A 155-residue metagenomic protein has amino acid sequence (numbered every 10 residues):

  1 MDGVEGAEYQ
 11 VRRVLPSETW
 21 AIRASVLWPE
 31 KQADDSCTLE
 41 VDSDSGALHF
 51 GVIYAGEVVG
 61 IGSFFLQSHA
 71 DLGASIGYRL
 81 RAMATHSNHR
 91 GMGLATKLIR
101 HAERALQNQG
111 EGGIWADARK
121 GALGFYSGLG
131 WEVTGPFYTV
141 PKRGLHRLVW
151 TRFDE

Functional and structural regions predicted by a protein language model:
D2-V59: Short amphipathic alpha-helix that is part of the acyltransferase structural core
R23, Y126, W131: Conserved active-site tyrosine of GNAT-family acetyltransferases
G51, E57-S68, R79-A84: Conserved beta-strand in the GNAT
Q67-L80, R90, P141-H146: A conserved beta-turn-beta hairpin within the catalytic core of GNAT-like acetyltransferases that forms part
T85, G91-R104: Conserved acetyl-CoA-binding loop-helix of GNAT-fold acetyltransferases
L98, A122-F125: Conserved short alpha-helix immediately C-terminal to the canonical SAM/SAH-binding motif I of Rossmann-like
I99, L106-R119: Conserved GNAT acetyl-CoA-binding A-motif
W115-D117, E132-L148: Conserved catalytic-core motifs of GNAT/GCN5-like acyltransferases
